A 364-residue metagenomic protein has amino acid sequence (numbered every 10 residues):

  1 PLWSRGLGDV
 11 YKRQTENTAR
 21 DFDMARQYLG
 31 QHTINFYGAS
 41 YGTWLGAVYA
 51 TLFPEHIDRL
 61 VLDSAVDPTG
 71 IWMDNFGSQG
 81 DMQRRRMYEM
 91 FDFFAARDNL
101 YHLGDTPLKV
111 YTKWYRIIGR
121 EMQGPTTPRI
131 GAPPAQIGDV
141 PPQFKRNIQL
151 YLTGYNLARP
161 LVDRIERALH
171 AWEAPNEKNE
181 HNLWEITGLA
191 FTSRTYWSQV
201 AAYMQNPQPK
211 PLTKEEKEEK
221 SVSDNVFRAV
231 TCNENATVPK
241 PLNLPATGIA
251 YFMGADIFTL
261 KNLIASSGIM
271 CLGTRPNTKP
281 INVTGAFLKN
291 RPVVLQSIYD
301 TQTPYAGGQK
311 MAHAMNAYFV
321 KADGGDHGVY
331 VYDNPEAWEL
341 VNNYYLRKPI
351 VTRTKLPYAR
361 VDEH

Functional and structural regions predicted by a protein language model:
P1-Y11: Single conserved hydrophobic/aromatic residue that forms the stacking wall/gate of nucleotide- or nucleobase-binding
A19-T33: Conserved acidic catalytic loop of the alpha/beta-hydrolase fold
H32-P68: Conserved hydrolase catalytic core segment
F53-K109: A catalytic-pocket lid/entrance helix-loop region that shapes and gates access to the active site across common
G119-A286: Alpha/beta-hydrolase fold active-site neighborhood
V294-Q296: Short beta-strand/loop motif that positions the catalytic acidic residue of the alpha/beta-hydrolase fold
T301-A306: Conserved alpha/beta-hydrolase "acid-adjacent" motif
D326-P335: Catalytic histidine-centered segment of alpha/beta-hydrolase-like enzymes
